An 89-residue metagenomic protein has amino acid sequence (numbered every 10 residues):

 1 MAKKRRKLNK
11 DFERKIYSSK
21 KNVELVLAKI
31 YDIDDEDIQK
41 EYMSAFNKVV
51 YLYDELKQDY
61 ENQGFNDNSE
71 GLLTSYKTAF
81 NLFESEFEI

Functional and structural regions predicted by a protein language model:
M1-K10, S85-I89: Short intrinsically disordered terminal tails
K4-D37: N-terminal acidic leader/helix
L8, E13, Y42, E61 (+2 more regions): N-terminal leader/targeting signatures
L27, D34, V50-K57, F80-F87: A structural signal for well-ordered alpha-helices, especially hydrophobic packing surfaces of coiled-coils
D37-T74: Acidic, low-complexity, intrinsically disordered interaction modules
N68-I89: Amphipathic alpha-helical binding modules
